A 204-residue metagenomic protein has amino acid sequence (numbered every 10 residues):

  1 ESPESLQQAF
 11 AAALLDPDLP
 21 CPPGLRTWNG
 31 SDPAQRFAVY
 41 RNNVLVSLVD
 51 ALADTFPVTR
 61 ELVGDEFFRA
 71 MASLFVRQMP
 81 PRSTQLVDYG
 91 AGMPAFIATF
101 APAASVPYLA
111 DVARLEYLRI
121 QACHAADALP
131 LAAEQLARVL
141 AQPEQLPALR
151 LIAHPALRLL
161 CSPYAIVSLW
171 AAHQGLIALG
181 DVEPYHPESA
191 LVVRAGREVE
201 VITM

Functional and structural regions predicted by a protein language model:
E1-L131: N-terminal, charged low-complexity regulatory/assembly segments
R77-T203: Hydrophobic packing positions characteristic of elongated beta-solenoid/beta-helix-type spike/fiber shafts
